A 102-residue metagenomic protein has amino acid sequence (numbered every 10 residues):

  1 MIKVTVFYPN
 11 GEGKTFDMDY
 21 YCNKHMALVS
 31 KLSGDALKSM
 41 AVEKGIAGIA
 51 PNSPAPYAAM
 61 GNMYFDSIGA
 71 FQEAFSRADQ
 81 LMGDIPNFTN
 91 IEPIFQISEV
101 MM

Functional and structural regions predicted by a protein language model:
M1-M102: Macromolecular interaction modules
